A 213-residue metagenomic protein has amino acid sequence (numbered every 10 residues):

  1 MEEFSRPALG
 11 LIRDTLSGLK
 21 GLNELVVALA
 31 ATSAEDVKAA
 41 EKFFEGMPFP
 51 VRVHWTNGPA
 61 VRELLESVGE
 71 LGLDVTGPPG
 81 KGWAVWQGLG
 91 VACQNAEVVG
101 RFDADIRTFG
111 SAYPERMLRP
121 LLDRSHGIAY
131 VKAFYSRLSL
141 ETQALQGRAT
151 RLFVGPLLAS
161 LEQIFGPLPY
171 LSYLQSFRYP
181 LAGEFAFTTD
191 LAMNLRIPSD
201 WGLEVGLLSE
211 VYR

Functional and structural regions predicted by a protein language model:
M1-R13, S17, A31-T32: Active-site beta-to-alpha loop of glycosyltransferases that engages the nucleotide-sugar donor
F4-A8, D36, G77-V85, G110 (+1 more regions): Phosphate/oxyanion-binding active-site loops and adjacent basic polyanion-contact surfaces
L11-E24, K42-G46: Short, acidic, metal-binding catalytic loop of nucleotide-sugar glycosyltransferases
G21-A34, R52-G58: Short beta-strand/loop segment that forms part of the nucleotide-sugar
D36-A96: Active-site-proximal specificity loops/subdomain of glycosyltransferases
N95-R107: Short beta-strand-to-loop acidic/aromatic patch adjacent to the donor-nucleotide binding site
R107-S139: Conserved donor-nucleotide/metal-binding helix-loop-beta segment in metal-dependent transferases, i.e., the alpha-helix
T142-R213: Conserved catalytic loops of nucleotide-sugar-dependent glycosyltransferases that act on lipid-linked
